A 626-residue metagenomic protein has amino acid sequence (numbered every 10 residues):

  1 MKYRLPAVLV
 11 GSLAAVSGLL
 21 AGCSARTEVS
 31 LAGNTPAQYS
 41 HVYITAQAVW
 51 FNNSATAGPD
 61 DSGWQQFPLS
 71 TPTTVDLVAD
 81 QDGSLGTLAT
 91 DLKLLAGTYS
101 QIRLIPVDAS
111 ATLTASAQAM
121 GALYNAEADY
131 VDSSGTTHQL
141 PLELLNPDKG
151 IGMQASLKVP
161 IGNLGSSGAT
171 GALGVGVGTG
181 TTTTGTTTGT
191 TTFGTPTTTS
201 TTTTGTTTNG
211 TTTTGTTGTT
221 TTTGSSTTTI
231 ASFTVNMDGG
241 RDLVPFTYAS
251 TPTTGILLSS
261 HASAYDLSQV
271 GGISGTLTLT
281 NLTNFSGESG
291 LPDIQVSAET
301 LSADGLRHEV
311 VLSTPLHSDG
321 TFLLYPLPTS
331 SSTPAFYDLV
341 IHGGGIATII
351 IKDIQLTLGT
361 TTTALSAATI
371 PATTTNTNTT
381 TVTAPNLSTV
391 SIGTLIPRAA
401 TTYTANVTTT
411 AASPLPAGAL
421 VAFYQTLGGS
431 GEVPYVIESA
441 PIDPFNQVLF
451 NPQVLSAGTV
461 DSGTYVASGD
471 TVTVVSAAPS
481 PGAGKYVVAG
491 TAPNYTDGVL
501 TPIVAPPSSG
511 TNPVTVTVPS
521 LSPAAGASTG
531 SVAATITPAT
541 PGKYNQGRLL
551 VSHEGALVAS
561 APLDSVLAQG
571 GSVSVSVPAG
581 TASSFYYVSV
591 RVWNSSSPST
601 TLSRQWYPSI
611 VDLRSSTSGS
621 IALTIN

Functional and structural regions predicted by a protein language model:
M1-V10: Bacterial N-terminal signal peptides that target proteins for export
L5, S17-A21: Extreme N-terminal targeting and regulatory segments of eukaryotic proteins
V10-G18: Bacterial N-terminal signal peptides
C23-N626: A short, solvent-exposed, low-complexity linear motif enriched for acidic/polar residues with Pro/Gly/Ser/Thr
